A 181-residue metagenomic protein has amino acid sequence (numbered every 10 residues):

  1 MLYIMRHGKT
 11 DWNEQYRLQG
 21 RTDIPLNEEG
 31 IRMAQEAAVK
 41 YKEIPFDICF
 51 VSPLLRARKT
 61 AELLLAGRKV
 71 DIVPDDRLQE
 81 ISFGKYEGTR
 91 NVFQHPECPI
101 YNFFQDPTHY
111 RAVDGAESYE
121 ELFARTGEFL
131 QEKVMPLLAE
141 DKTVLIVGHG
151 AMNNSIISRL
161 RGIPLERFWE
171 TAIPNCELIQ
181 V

Functional and structural regions predicted by a protein language model:
M1-Y3, I48: Extreme N-terminal starter segment of soluble prokaryotic enzymes
L2, K142-G150: Generic beta-sheet signal
K9-R68: Active-site-proximal alpha-helix that buttresses catalytic centers in soluble enzyme cores
T10, M152-N153: Short active-site segment of divalent metal-dependent hydrolases/proteases that encodes the spacing between
K42-P45, K133-K142: Glycine-rich phosphate-binding loop signature in dinucleotide/nucleotide-binding domains
V51-S52, A124, V147-G148: Short beta-strand scaffold positions
G67-R125: Phosphate-handling substructures
R161-V181: Domain-level recognition of soluble alpha/beta enzyme cores, biased toward histidine phosphatases/phosphomutases
